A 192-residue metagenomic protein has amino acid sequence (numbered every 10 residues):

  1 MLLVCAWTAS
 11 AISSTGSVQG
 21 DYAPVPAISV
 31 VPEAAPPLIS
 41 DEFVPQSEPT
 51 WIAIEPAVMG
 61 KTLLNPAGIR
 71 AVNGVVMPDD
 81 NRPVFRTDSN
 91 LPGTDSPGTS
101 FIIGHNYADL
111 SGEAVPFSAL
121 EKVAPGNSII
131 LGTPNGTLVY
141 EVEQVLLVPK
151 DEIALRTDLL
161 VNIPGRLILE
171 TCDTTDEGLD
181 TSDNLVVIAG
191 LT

Functional and structural regions predicted by a protein language model:
C5-T133, Q144-T192: Solvent-exposed, non-transmembrane regions of membrane-associated and secreted proteins
P134-L138: Short, charged beta-turn/beta-strand-edge "cap" motif at the junction between a beta-strand and an adjacent loop
